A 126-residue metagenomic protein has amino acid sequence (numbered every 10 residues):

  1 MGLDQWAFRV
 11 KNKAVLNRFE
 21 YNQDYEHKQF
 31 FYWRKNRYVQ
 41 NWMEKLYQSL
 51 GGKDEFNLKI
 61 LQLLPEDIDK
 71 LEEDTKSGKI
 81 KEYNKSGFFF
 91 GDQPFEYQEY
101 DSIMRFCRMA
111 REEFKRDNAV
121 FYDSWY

Functional and structural regions predicted by a protein language model:
M1-Y126: Acidic (Asp/Glu-rich) sequence patches and key acidic residues that form negatively charged surfaces used
